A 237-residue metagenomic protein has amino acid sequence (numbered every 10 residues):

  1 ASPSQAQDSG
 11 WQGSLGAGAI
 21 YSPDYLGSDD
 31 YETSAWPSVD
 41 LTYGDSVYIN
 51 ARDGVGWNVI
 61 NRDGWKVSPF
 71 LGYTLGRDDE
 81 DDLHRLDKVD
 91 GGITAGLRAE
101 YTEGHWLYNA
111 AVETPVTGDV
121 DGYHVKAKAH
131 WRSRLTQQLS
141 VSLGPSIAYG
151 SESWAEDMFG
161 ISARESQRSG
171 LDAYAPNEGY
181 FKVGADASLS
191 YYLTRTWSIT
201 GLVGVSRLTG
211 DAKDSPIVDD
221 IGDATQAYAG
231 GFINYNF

Functional and structural regions predicted by a protein language model:
A6-V55: Short glycine/proline- and aromatic-enriched beta-strand/turn motifs that initiate or cap beta-hairpins
W11, Y31-P37, L41, D63 (+4 more regions): Residues that define the transmembrane beta-barrel architecture of outer-membrane proteins
G13, D45-I49, W65, H105-N109 (+2 more regions): Repeated loop/turn-to-beta-strand initiation elements of outer-membrane beta-barrel proteins
L15-Y21, A51-D53, P69-Y73, A110-T114 (+2 more regions): Transmembrane beta-barrel strands of outer-membrane/channel proteins
G16, S38-D40, G56-W57, G96-E100 (+3 more regions): Outer-membrane beta-barrel architecture
A19, L41-Y43, V59, Y73 (+6 more regions): Residue-level signature of outer-membrane beta-barrel architecture
Y25-Y31, I49, V89-G91, T114-H124 (+1 more regions): Solvent-exposed loop/turn segments connecting transmembrane beta-strands in outer-membrane beta-barrel proteins
W57-N58, G118-A224, Y235-F237: Outer-membrane beta-barrel transmembrane domain signature
